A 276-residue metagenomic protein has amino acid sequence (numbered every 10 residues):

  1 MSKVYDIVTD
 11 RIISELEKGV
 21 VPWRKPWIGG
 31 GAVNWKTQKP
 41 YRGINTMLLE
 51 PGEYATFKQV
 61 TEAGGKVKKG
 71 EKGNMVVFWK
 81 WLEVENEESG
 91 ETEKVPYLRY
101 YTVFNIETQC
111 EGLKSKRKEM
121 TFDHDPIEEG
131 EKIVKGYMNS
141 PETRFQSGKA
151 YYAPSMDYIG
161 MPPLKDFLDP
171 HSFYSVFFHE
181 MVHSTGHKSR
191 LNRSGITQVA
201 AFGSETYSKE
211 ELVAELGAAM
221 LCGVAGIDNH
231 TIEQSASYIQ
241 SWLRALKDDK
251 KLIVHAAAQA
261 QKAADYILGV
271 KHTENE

Functional and structural regions predicted by a protein language model:
M1-E276: N-terminal accessory/interface modules of nucleic-acid-binding and processing proteins
